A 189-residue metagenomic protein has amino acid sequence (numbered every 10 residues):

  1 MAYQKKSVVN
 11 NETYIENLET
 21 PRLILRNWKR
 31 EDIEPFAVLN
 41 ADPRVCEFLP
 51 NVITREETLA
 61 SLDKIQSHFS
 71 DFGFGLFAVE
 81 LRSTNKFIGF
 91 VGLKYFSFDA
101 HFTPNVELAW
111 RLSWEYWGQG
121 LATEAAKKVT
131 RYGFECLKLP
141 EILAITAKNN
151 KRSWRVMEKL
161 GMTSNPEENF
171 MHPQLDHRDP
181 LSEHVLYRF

Functional and structural regions predicted by a protein language model:
M1-E47, E80-F189: Acyl-donor (CoA/ACP) binding surface of acyl/acetyltransferases
R44-I65, G75: Conserved GNAT-fold acetyl-CoA-binding loop/helix
H68-F72: Short loop/turn motifs at secondary-structure junctions and domain boundaries
G73-G75, P140: Short coil/turn segments at beta-strand junctions that form active-site/ligand-binding loops
